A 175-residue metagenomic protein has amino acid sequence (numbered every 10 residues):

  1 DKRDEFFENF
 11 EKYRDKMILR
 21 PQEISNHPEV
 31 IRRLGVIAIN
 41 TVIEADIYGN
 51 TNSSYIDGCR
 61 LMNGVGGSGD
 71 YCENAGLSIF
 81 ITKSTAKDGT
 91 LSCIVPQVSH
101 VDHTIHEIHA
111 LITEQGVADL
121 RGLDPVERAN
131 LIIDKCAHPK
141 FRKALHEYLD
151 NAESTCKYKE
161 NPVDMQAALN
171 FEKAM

Functional and structural regions predicted by a protein language model:
D1-M175: Conserved phosphate- and dinucleotide-binding cores of soluble alpha/beta proteins, encompassing both enzyme active
